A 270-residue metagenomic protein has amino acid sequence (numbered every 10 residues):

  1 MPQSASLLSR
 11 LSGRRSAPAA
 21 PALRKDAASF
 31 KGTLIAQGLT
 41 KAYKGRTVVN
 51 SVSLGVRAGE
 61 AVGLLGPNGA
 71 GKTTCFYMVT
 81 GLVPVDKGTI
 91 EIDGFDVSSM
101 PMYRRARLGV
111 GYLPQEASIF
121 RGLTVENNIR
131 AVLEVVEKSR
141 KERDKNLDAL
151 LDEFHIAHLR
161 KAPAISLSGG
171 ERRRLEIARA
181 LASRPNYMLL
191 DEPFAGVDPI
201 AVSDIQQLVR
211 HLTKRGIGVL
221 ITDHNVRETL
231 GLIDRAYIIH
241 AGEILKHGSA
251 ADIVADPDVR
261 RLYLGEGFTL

Functional and structural regions predicted by a protein language model:
L65-P67: The feature captures the beta-strand-to-loop junction immediately N-terminal to the Walker
F95, R130, K141-L159, Q206-R210: Conserved ABC ATPase "signature" region
D96-E116, R140-D144, K214, I253-D258: ABC ATPase NBD coupling module
P163-L167, E171: Conserved ABC ATPase signature
R184: Conserved catalytic motifs of ABC-family nucleotide-binding domains
M188-E192: Catalytic Walker B motif of ABC-type/P-loop ATPase nucleotide-binding domains
